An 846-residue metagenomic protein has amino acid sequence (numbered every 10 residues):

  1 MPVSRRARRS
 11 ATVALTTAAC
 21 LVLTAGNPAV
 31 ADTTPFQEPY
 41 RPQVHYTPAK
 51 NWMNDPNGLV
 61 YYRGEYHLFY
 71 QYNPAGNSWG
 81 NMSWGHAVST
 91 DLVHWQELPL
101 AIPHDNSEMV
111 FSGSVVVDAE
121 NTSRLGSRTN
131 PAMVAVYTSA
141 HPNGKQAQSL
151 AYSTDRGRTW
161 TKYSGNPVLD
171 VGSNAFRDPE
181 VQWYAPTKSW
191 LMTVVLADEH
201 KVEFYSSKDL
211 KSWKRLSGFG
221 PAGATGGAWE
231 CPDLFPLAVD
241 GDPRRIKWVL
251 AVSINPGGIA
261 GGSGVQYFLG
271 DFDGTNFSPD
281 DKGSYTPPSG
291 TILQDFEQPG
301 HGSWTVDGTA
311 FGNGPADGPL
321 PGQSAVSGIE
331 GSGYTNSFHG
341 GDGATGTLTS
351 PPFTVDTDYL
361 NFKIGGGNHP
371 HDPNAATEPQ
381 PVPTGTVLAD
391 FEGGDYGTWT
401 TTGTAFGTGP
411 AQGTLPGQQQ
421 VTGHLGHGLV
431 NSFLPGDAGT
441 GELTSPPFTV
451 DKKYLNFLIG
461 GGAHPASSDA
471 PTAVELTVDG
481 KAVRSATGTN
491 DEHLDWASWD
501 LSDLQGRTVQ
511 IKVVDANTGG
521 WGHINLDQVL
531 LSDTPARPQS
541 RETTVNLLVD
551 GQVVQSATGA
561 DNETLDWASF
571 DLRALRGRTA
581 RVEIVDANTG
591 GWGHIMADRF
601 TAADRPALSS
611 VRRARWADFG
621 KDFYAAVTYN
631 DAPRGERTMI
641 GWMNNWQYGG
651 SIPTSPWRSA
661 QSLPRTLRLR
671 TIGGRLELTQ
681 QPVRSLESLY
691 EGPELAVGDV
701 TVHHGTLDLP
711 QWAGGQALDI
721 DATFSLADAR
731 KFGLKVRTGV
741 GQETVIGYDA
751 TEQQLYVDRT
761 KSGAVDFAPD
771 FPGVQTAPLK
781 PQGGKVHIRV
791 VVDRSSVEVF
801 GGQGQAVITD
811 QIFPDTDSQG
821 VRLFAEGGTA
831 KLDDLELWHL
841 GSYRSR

Functional and structural regions predicted by a protein language model:
M1-A31: Secretory targeting and sorting signals
T33-N57, G76-W79, V93-S127, G157-W183 (+10 more regions): Surface loop/turn signatures of beta-propeller and other carbohydrate-active proteins
D55-A75, E97-A101, V116-A119, R124-N143 (+13 more regions): Hydrophobic core segments of beta-strands in well-ordered, beta-rich domains
S89, A151-T154, F204-L210, L667: Conserved Ser/Thr-centered positions that define the repeating blades of beta-propeller domains
G241-P243, V265-G290, L360, H523 (+6 more regions): Beta-rich accessory regions
G300-Y334, D395-L429: Extracellular glycan-recognition surfaces and repeat-rich motifs
S332-N361, G367-H371, H427-K452, L494-S498 (+2 more regions): Short beta-strands within extracellular/lumenal beta-sheet-rich domains
E475-I524, P535-A580, V585, G590-G591: Extracellular carbohydrate recognition and processing domains and analogous Trp-centered ligand-binding platforms
